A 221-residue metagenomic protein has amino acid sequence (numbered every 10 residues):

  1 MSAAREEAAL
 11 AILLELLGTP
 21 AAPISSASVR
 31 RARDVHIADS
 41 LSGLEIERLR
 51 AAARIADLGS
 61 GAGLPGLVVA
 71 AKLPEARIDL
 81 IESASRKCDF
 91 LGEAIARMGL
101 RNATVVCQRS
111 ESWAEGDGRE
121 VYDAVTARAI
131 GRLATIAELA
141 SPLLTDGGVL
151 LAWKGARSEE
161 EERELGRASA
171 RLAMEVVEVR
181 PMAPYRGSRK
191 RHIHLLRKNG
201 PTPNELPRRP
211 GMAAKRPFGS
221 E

Functional and structural regions predicted by a protein language model:
M1-A56, R86-A103: Class I SAM-dependent transferase core
S2, R33-A38, I55, V69 (+3 more regions): Bulky hydrophobic/aromatic packing residues
L14-A21, V69, L139-L144: Short amphipathic alpha-helical segments, especially helix-boundary/capping motifs
G59: Conserved glycine-centered beta->alpha loop in an early N-terminal alpha/beta scaffold
A62-E75: Conserved SAM-binding loop of SAM-dependent methyltransferases across substrates and taxa, primarily the Class I
L73-D79, S83-E221: S-adenosylmethionine
